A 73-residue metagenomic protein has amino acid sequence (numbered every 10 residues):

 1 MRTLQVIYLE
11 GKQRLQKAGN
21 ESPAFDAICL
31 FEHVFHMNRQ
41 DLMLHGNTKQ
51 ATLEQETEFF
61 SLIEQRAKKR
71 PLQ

Functional and structural regions predicted by a protein language model:
M1-P23: Non-catalytic nucleic-acid substrate-recognition regions in nucleic-acid-modifying enzymes
R14-A18, C29, G46: A general structural-boundary detector
A18, A24-A27, A51, A67: A sequence-composition feature that detects small, non-aromatic residues
N20-D26, R39-L44: Short, surface-exposed acidic
F31-Q73: Conserved AdoMet
